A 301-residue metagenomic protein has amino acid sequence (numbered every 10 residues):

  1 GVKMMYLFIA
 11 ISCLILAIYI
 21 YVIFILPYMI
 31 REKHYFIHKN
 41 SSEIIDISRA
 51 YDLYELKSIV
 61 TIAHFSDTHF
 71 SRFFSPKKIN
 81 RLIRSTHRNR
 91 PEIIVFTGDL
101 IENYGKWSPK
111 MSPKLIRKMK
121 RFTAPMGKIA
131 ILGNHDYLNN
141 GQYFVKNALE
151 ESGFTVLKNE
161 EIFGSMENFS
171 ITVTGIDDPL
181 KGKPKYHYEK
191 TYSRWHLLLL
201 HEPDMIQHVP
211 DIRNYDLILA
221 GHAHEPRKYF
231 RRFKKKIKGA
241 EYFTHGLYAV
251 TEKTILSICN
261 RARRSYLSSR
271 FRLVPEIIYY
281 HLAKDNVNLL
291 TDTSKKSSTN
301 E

Functional and structural regions predicted by a protein language model:
G1-I47: N-terminal membrane-anchoring alpha-helices
K39-A63, F154, I162-T174, T191-L197 (+1 more regions): Beta-strand-turn-beta hairpins that frame and shape the catalytic cleft of phosphate-ester-processing enzymes
L56-N147, S152-T155: Membrane-embedded segments
F65-S66, I94-D99, G127-N134, L157-E160 (+3 more regions): Active-site neighborhood of phospho(di)ester-bond hydrolases with catalytic His/Asp-centered motifs
N89, M119-A124, E189-Y192, P210-R213 (+1 more regions): Short, conserved loop/helix-junction motifs that constitute active-site signature segments in enzyme catalytic cores
L100-N103, N134-L138, I162, D178-K181 (+3 more regions): Solvent-exposed loop/turn segments at secondary-structure junctions within structured extracellular/periplasmic domains
N147, E151-F154, E161, M166-P210 (+1 more regions): Binuclear metal-dependent hydrolase catalytic cores centered on His/Asp/Glu-rich metal-binding motifs
D204-L289, E301: Conserved beta-sheet core of the metallophosphoesterase superfamily
